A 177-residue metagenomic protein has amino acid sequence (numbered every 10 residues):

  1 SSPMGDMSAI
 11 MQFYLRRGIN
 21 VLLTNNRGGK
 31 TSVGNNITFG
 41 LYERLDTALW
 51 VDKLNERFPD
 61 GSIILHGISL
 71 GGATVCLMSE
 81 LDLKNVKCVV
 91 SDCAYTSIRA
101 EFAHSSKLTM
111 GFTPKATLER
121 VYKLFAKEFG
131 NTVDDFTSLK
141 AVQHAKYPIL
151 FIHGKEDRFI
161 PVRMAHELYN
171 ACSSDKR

Functional and structural regions predicted by a protein language model:
S1-N25: Short, surface-exposed "cap/lid" segments of acyl-processing enzymes
P3-M4, L22, R27-F58, S62: Catalytic nucleophile-loop/oxyanion-hole region of alpha/beta-hydrolase and closely related hydrolase-like folds
G67-G71, V75: Gly/Ala-rich beta-loop-alpha elbow adjacent to hydrolase catalytic centers
L77-N131: Hydrolase active-site cap/lid region
F125-A141, Y147: Active-site nucleophile elbow and catalytic-triad environment of alpha/beta-hydrolase enzymes
S138, Y147, P161-N170: Short alpha-helix in the alpha/beta-hydrolase fold that links the catalytic acid
H144-K146, F151-H153, D157: Short beta-strand/loop motif that positions the catalytic acidic residue of the alpha/beta-hydrolase fold
N170-R177: Catalytic histidine neighborhood in serine/cysteine hydrolases with alpha/beta-hydrolase-type architecture
